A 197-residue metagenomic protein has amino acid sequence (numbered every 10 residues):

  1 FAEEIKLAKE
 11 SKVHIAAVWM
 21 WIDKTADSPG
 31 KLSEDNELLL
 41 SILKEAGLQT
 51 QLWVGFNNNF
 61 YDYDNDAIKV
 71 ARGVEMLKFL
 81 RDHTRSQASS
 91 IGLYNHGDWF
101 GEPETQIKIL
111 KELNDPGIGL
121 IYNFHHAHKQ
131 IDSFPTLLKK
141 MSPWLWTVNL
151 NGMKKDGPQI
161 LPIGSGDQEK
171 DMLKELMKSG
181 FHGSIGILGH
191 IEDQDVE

Functional and structural regions predicted by a protein language model:
F1, A17-K24, T50-N58, L93-G97 (+3 more regions): A cross-domain feature marking catalytic cores of carbohydrate-active enzymes and several ubiquitous metabolic/repair
F1-T50, D115, P143: N-terminal pre-domain/capping segments
E3, L7-S11, V74, K78-D82 (+2 more regions): Histidine-acidic metal/acid-base catalytic patches
T25-D27, N59-N65, K129-I131, K155-I160: A short acidic, helix-capping loop that chelates divalent metal ions and anchors anionic groups
P29-L120: Active-site acidic/histidine proton-transfer and metal-coordination neighborhood in alpha/beta enzyme cores
